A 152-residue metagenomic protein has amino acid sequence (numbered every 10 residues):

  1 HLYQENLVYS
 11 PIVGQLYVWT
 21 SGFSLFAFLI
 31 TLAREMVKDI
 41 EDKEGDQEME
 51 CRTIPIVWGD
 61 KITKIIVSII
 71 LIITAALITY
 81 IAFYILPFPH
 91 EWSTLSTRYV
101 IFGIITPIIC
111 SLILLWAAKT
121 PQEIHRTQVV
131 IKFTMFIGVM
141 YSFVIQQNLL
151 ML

Functional and structural regions predicted by a protein language model:
H1-L152: Multi-pass alpha-helical membrane architecture of UbiA-family and related isoprenoid/lipid prenyltransferases
